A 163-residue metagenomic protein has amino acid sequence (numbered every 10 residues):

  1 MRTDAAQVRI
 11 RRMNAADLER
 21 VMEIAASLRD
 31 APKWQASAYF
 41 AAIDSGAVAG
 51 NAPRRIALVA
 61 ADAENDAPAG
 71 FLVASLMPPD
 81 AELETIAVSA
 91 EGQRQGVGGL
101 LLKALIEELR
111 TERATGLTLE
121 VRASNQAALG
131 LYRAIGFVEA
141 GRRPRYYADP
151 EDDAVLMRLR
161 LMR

Functional and structural regions predicted by a protein language model:
R2-D4, V8, R12-Q95, L102-E112 (+1 more regions): Acetyl-CoA-dependent GNAT
L83, L117-V121: Conserved hydrophobic beta-strand within the GNAT/NAT acetyltransferase core sheet that lines the active-site cleft
V88, R122-A123: Short amphipathic helical patch at the helix-1/turn junction of helix-turn-helix
Q95, G99, P144-Y146, D153 (+1 more regions): Acyl-donor (CoA/ACP) binding surface of acyl/acetyltransferases
L102, N125-A128, R145-P150: Short glycine/proline-centered loop/turn elements that form peptide/ligand docking sites
E120, V138-A154: Conserved catalytic-core motifs of GNAT/GCN5-like acyltransferases
Y132, F137, M157: Conserved active-site tyrosine of GNAT-family acetyltransferases
